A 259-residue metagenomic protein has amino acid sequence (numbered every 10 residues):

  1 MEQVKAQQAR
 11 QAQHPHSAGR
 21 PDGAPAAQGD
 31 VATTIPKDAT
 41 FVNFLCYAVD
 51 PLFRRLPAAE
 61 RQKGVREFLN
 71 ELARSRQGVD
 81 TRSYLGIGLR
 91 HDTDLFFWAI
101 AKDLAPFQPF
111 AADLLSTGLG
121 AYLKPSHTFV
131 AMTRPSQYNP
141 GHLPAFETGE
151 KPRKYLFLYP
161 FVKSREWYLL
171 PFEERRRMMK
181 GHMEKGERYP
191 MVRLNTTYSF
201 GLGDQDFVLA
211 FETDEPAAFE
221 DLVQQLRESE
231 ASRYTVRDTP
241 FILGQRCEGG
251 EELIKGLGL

Functional and structural regions predicted by a protein language model:
M1-A73, K102-F107, S126-R188, F200 (+2 more regions): Short S/T/G/P-rich N-terminal loop/turn motif that feeds into the first structured element of a domain
E71-T93, G120-P135, M183-V208, L222 (+1 more regions): Short, glycine- and small/hydrophobic-rich beta-strand elements in well-ordered beta-sheets
I87, I100-A101: Short gly/ser-rich anion-binding loops that grip negatively charged ligand groups
F110-L115: "Short basic amphipathic alpha-helical interaction patches in structured regions
